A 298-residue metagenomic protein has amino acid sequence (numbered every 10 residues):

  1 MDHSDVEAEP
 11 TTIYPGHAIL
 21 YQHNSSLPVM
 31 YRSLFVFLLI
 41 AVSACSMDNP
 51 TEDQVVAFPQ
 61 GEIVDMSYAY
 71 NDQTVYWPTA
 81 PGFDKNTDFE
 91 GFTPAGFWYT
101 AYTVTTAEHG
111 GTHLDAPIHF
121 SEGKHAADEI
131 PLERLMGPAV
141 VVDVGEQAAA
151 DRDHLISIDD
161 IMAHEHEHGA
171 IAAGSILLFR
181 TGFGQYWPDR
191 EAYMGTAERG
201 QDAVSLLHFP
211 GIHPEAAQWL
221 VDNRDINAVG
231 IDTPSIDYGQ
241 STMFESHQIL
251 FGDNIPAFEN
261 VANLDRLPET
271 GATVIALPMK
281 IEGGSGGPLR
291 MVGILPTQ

Functional and structural regions predicted by a protein language model:
A8-E9, G61: Bimodal feature
I19-Y21, S25-S26: Short, positively charged and aromatic/hydrophobic N-terminal segments
Y31-F37: Sec-dependent signal peptide recognition, specifically the positively charged N-region followed immediately by
L39-S46: Hydrophobic h-region of N-terminal signal peptides that target proteins for export in Gram-negative bacteria
S46-Q298: Active-/binding-site microenvironments in catalytic and ligand-binding cores
